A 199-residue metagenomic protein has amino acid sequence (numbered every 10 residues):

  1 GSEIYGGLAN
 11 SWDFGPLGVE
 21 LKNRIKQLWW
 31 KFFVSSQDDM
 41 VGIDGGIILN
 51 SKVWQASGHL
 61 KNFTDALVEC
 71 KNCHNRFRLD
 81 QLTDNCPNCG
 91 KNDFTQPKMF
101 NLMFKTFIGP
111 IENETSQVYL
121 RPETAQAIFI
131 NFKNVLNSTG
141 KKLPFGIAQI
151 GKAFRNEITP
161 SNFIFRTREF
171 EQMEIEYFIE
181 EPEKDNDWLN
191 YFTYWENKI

Functional and structural regions predicted by a protein language model:
G1-I199: TRNA-recognition modules of translation machinery and tRNA-sensing kinases, especially anticodon-binding
